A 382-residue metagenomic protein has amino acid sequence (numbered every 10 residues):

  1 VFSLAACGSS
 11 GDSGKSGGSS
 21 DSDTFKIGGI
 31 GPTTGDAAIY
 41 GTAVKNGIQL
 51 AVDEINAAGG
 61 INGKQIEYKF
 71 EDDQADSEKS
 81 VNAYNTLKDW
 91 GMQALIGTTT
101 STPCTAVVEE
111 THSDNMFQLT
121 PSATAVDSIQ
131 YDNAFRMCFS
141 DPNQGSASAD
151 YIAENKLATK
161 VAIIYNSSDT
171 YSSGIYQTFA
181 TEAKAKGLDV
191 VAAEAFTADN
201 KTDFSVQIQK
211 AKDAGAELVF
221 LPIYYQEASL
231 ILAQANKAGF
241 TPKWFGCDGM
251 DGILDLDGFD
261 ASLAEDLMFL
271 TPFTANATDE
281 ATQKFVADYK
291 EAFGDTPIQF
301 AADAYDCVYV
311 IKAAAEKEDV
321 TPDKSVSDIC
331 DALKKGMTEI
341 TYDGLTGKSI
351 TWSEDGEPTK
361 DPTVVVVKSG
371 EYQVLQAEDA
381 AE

Functional and structural regions predicted by a protein language model:
S3-A6: C-terminal motif of bacterial Sec signal peptides marking the signal peptidase cleavage site
G8-E382: Extracytosolic ligand-binding ectodomains
